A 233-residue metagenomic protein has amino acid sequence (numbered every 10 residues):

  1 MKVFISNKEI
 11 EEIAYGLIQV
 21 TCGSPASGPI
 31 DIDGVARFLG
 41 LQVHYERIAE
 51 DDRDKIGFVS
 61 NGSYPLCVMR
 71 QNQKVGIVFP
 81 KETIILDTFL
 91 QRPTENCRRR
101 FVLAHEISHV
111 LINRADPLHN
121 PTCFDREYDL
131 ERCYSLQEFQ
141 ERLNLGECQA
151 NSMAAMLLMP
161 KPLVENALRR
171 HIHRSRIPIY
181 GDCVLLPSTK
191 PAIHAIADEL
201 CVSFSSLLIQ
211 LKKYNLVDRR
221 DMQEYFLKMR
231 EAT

Functional and structural regions predicted by a protein language model:
M1-T233: Active-site hotspot residues in diverse enzymes, especially metal/ion-binding acidic/histidine motifs
